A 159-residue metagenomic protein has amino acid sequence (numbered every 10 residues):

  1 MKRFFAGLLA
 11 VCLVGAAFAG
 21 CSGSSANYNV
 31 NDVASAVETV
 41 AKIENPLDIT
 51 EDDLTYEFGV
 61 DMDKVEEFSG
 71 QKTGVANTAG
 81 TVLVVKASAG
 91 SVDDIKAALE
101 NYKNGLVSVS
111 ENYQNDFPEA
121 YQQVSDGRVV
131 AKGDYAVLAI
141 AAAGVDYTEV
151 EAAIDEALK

Functional and structural regions predicted by a protein language model:
M1-G7: Positively charged n-region of N-terminal signal peptides that target proteins for export
G7-L13: Sec-dependent N-terminal signal peptides
A16-G20: C-terminal motif of bacterial Sec signal peptides marking the signal peptidase cleavage site
S22-S25: Bacterial signal peptide processing site
P46, V92-K132: Short Gly/Thr-rich strand-loop-strand
L47-G80, D94-I95, P118-S125: Short, compositionally biased low-complexity segments enriched in polar/charged residues
G74, E119-K159: A short, solvent-exposed beta-edge/loop patch
A79-G90: A short acidic-to-branched-hydrophobic micro-motif
